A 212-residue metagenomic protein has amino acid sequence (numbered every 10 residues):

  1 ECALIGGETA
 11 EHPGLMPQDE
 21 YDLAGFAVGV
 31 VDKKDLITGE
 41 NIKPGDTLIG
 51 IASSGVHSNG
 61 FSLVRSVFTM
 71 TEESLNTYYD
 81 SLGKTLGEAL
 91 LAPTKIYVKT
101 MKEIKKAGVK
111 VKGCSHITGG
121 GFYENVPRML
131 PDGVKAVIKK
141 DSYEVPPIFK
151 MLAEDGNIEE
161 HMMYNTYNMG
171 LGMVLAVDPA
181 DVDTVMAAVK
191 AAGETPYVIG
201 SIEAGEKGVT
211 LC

Functional and structural regions predicted by a protein language model:
E1-S62, S201: Glycine-rich anion-binding loops of enzyme active sites
M16-Y21, S74-L75, D80-L91, K95-C212: Glycine-/charge-enriched secondary-structure boundary and capping motifs
I42-E88: Acidic, glycine-rich loop-and-beta core segments that form the ion-binding/anion-interacting portion of active sites
